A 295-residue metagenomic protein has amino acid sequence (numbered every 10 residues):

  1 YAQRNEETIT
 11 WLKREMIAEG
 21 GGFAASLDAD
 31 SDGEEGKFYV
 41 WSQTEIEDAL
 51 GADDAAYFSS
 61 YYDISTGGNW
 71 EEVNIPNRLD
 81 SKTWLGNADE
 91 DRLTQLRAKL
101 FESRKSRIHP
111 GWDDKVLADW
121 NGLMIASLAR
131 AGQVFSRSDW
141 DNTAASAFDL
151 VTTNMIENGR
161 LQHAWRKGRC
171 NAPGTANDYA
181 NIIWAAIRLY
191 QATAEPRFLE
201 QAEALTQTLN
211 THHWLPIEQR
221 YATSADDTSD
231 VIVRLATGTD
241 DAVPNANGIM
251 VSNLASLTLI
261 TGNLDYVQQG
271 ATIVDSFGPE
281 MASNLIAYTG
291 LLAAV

Functional and structural regions predicted by a protein language model:
Y1-V295: Glycan-recognition and catalytic cores of secretory/periplasmic carbohydrate-active enzymes
